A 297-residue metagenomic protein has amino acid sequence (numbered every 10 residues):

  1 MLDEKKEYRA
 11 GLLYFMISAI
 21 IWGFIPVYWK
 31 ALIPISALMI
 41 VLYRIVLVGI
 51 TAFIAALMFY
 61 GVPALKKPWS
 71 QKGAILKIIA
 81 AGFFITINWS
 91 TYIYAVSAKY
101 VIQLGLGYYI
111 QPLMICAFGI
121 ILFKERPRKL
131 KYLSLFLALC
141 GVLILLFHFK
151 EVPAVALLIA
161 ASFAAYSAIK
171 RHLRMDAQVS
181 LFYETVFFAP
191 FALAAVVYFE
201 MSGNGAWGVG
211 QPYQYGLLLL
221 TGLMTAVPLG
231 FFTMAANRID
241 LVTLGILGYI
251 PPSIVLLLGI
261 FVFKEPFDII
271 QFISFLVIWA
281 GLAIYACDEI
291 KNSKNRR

Functional and structural regions predicted by a protein language model:
M1-I17, I50-I78, K129, V186-L218 (+2 more regions): Membrane-interface interhelical linkers
M1-M39, L143-H172, A194, R296-R297: Glycine-/small-residue-enriched transmembrane alpha-helix faces in small-molecule transporters and effluxers
L2, I45, Y249, S253-R297: C-terminal-most transmembrane helix of multi-pass membrane proteins
M16-F24, Y28, I79-V96, L158-I169 (+2 more regions): Hydrophobic alpha-helical transmembrane segments of multi-pass membrane transport proteins, especially secondary
L32, I40, A95-V96, I121-F123 (+5 more regions): Hydrophobic/aromatic residues within transmembrane alpha-helices of multi-pass small-molecule transporters
Y94, I110-L130, S253-F272: C-terminal transmembrane-helix exit sites in multi-pass transporters
G105-I110, A177-F187, A226-F261: Helix-helix packing/entry segments at the starts of transmembrane helices
L130-L146, I159, I270-E289: Hydrophobic transmembrane alpha-helices of multi-pass small-molecule transport proteins
